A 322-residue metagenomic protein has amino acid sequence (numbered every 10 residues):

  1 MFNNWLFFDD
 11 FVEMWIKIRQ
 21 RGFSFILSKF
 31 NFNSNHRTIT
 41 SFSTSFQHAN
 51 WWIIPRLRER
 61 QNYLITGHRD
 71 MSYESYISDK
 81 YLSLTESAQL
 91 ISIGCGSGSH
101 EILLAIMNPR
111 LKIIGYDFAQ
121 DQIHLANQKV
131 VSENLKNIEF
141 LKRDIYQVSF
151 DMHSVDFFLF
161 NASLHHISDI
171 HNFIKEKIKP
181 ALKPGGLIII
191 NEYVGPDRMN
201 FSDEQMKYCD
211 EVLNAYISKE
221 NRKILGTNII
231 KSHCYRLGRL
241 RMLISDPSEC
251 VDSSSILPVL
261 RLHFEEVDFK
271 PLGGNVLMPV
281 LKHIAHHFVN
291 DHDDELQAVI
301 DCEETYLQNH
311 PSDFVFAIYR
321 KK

Functional and structural regions predicted by a protein language model:
S45-S72: Class I SAM-dependent methyltransferase Rossmann-like catalytic core, especially the SAM/SAH-binding loop
G67-E86: Conserved alpha-helix/loop element of class I SAM-dependent methyltransferases that forms part of the SAM/SAH-binding
E86-G96: Conserved class I S-adenosyl-L-methionine
G98-S99, L104-Q147: Class I SAM-dependent methyltransferase SAM/SAH-binding core
L159: A conserved beta-strand element that flanks and buttresses the S-adenosyl-L-methionine
I167-I178: A short, conserved alpha-helix within the catalytic core of class I
I189-R222: Conserved class I S-adenosyl-L-methionine
N221-A285: Substrate-binding/catalytic lobe of Class I Rossmann-like enzymes that use SAM or dcSAM, i.e., the mid-to-C-terminal
